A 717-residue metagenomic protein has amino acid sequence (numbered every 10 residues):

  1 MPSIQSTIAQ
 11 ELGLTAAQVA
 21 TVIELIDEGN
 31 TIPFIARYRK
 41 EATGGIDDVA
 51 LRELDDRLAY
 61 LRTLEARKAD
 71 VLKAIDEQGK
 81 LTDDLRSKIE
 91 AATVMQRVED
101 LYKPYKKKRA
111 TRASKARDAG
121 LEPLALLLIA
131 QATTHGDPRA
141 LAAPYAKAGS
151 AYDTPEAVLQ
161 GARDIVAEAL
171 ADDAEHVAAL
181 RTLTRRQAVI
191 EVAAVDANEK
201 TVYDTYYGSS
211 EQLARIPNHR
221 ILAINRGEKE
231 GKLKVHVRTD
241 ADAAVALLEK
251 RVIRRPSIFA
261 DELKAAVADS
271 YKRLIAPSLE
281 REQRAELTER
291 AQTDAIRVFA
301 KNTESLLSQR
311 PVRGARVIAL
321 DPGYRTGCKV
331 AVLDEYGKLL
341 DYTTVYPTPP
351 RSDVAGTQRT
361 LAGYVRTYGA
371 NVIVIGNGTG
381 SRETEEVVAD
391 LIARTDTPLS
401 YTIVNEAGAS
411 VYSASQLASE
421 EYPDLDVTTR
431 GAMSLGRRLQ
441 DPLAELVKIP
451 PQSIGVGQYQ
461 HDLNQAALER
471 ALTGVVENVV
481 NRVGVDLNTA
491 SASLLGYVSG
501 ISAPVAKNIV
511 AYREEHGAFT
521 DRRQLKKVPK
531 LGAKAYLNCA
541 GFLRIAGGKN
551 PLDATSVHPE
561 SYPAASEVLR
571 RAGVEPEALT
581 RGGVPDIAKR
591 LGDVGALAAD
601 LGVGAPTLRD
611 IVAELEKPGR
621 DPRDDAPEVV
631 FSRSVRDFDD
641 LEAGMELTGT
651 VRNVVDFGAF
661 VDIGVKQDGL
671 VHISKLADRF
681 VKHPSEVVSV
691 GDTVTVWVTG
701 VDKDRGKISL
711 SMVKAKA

Functional and structural regions predicted by a protein language model:
M1-A20, D27: Generic start-of-chain signal for non-secretory N-termini
I4, D56, R62-K80, E90 (+5 more regions): Long, highly charged, low-complexity intrinsically disordered interaction regions that mediate electrostatic DNA/RNA
E24-D27, P104, K115-D118, A223-G227 (+15 more regions): Replace "in large, NTP-powered and nucleic-acid-processing enzymes" with "in large, NTP-powered factors and other
Y38-K40, I129, D240, P322 (+11 more regions): Short, ordered loop/turn segments at secondary-structure junctions
A50-E53, Y60, L64-A319, G323-D424 (+1 more regions): Duplex nucleic acid-engaging cores and interfaces of nucleic-acid transaction enzymes
A74, K88, E99-Y102, G227-D242 (+3 more regions): Structured, non-catalytic alpha/beta "coupling" segments that mediate domain-domain communication and provide generic
T182-V189, L320-Y324, G378-G380, V404-V411 (+5 more regions): A glycine-rich phosphate-binding loop feature that marks nucleotide/adenosyl-phosphate handling sites
G548-K549, D553-A717: Single-stranded RNA-binding regions, centering on S1/OB-family and related RNA-binding modules
